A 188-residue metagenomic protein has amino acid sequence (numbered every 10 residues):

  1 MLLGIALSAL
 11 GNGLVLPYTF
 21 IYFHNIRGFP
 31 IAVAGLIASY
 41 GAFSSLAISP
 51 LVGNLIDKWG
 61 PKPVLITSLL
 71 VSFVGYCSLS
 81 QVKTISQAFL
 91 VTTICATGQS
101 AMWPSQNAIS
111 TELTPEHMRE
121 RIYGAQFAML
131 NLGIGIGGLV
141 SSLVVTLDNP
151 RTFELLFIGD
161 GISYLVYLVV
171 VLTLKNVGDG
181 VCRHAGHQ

Functional and structural regions predicted by a protein language model:
M1-A42: Helix-loop boundary and gating motifs at the non-cytosolic
G28, G60, Q81-S86: Helix-breaking motifs and short loop linkers at transmembrane-helix boundaries and internal kinks in secondary membrane
A42-P50, G135: Residue-level signature of mid-helix packing/kink "hotspots" within the transmembrane helices of 12-pass Major
A47-G60, V145: Helix-to-loop junctions at the C-terminal end of transmembrane segments in multipass secondary transporters
P63-S78, G161: Structural signature of the two symmetry-related core transmembrane helices
V91-L130: Cytoplasmic helix-loop-helix junction between adjacent transmembrane helices in 12-TM secondary transporters
I136-E154: Transmembrane alpha-helix termini and helix-breaking/packing motifs in multi-pass membrane transporters
E154-L172: Symmetry-related core transmembrane helices of the 12-TM Major Facilitator Superfamily/SLC fold
